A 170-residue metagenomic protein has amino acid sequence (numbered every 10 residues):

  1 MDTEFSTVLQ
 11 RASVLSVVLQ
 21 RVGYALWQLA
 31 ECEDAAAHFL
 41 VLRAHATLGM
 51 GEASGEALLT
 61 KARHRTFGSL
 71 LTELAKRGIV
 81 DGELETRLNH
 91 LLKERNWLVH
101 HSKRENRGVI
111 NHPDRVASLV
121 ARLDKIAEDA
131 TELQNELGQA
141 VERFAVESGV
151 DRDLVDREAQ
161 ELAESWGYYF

Functional and structural regions predicted by a protein language model:
M1-G68, G82, T86-H90, W97-H100 (+1 more regions): Amphipathic alpha-helical interface elements
R11, G51, T60-R63, R77 (+3 more regions): Intrinsic-disorder-associated interaction segments
K61-V80, R115-K125: Short, glycine/alanine-rich amphipathic alpha-helical segment that often forms an alpha-turn-alpha hairpin
E83-G138: Charge-enriched, short contiguous segments at helix-coil
